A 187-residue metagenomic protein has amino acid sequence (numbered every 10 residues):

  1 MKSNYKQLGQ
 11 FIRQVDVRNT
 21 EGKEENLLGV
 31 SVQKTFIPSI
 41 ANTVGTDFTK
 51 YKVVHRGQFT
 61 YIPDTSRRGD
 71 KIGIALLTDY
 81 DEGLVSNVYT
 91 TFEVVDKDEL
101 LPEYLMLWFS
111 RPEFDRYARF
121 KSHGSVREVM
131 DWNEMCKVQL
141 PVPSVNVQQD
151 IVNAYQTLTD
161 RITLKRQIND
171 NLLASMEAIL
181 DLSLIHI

Functional and structural regions predicted by a protein language model:
M1-N19, P141-I185: Non-catalytic DNA-recognition/assembly elements of restriction-modification systems
N4-Y61: Sequence-specific dsDNA recognition surfaces
E24, I40, V44, D70-G73 (+3 more regions): Glycine-rich, flexible loop/turn motifs
I37, L84-V85, L101, E134 (+1 more regions): N-terminal alpha-helical segment
R56, T60-P112: A short beta-sheet element
G73-L77, K121, N153-Y155, I168: "Short basic amphipathic alpha-helical interaction patches in structured regions
G83-V88, H123-V152, Q156: A short glycine-rich beta-alpha junction/loop motif
E103-N133: Short, positively charged
